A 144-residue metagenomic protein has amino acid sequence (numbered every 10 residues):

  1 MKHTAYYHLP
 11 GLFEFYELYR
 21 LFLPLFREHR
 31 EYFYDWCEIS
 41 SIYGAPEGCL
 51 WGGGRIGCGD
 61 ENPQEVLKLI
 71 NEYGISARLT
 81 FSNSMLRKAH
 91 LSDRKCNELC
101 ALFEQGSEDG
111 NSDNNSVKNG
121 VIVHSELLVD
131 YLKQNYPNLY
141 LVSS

Functional and structural regions predicted by a protein language model:
M1, E31-Y34: Short boundary motifs at domain starts and secondary-structure transition points
K2-Y6: Extreme N-terminal starter segment of soluble prokaryotic enzymes
L9-R30, C37-S144: Active-site beta->alpha loop and helix N-cap motifs at the rims of alpha/beta catalytic domains
